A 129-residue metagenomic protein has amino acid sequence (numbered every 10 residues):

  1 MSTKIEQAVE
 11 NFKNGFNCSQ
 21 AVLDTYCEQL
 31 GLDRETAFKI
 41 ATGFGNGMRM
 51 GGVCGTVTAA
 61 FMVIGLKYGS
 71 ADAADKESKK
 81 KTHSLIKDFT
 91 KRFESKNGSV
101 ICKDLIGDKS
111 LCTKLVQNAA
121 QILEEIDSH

Functional and structural regions predicted by a protein language model:
M1-Q29: Active-site-proximal helix-loop elements at catalytic-domain edges
M1-Q7, F38-G45, I101-D104: Glycine/charged-rich beta-loop-alpha catalytic/anionic-binding loops adjacent to active sites
C18, C54, C102: Short cysteine clusters
V22-Y26, A59-K67, A119, L123: Buried hydrophobic packing segments
L23-T42, E94-N97: Acidic-glycine-rich active-site phosphate/pyrophosphate-binding loop
Q29-K39, L66-L85: Phosphate-handling active-site elements
F44-I64: Glycine/serine-rich anion-binding loops at beta->alpha junctions that coordinate negatively charged ligand groups
K80-H129: C-terminal binding/interaction regions
